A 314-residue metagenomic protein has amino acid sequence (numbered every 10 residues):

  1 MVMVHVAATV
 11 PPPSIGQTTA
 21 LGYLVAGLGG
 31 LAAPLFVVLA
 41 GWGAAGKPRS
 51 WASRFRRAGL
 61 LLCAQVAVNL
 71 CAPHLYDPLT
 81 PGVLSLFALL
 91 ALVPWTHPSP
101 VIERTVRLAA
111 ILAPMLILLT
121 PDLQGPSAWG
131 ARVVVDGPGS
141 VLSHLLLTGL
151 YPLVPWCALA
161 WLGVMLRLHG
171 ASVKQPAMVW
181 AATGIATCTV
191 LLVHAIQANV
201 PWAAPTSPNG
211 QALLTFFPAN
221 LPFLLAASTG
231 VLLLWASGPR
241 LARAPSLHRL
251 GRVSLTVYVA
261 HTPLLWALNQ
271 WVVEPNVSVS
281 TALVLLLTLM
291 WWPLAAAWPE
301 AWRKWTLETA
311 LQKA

Functional and structural regions predicted by a protein language model:
M1-A314: Alpha-helical transmembrane segments and their immediate juxtamembrane cytosolic regions
